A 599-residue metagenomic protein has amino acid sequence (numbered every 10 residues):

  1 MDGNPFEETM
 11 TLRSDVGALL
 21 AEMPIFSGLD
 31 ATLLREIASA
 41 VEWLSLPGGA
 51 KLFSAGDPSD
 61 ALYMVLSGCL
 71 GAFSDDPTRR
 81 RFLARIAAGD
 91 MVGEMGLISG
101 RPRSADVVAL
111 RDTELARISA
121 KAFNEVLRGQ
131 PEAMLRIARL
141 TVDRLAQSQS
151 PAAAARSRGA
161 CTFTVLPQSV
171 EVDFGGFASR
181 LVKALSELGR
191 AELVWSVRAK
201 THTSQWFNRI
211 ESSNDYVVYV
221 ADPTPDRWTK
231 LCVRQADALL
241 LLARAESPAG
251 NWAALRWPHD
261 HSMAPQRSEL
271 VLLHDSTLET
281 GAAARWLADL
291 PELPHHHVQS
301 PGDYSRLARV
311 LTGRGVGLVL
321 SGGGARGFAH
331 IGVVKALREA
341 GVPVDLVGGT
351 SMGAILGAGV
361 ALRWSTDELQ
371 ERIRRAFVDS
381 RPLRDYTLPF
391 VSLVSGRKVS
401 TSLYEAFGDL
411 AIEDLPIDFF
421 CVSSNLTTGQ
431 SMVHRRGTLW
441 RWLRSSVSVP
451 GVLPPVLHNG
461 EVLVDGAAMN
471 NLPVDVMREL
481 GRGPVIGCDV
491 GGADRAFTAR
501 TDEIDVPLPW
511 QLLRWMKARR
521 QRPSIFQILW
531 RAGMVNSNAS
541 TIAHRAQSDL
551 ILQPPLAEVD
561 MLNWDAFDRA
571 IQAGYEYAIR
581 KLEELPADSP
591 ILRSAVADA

Functional and structural regions predicted by a protein language model:
M1-P167, D173-G175: Cytosolic regulatory regions built on CNB/CRP/Popeye-like sensor folds
I37, R209-I210, V220, C232 (+1 more regions): Structural alpha-helical scaffold elements that stabilize or flank donor/cofactor-binding regions in carbohydrate
A153-L188, E192-V197, G315-G322: Walker A (P-loop) phosphate-binding motif
E211-R227, V464-A467: Switch II (G3) loop of P-loop NTPases
Y219-Q299: Conserved catalytic-core segment of NTP-binding enzymes
P265-S268, L273-E292, G302-D303, V316 (+6 more regions): Non-catalytic peripheral regions of patatin-like phospholipases
G302-V347: Helix-rich "cap/lid" substructures immediately adjacent to catalytic or cofactor-binding pockets
S321, P343-L362: Catalytic nucleophile loop
